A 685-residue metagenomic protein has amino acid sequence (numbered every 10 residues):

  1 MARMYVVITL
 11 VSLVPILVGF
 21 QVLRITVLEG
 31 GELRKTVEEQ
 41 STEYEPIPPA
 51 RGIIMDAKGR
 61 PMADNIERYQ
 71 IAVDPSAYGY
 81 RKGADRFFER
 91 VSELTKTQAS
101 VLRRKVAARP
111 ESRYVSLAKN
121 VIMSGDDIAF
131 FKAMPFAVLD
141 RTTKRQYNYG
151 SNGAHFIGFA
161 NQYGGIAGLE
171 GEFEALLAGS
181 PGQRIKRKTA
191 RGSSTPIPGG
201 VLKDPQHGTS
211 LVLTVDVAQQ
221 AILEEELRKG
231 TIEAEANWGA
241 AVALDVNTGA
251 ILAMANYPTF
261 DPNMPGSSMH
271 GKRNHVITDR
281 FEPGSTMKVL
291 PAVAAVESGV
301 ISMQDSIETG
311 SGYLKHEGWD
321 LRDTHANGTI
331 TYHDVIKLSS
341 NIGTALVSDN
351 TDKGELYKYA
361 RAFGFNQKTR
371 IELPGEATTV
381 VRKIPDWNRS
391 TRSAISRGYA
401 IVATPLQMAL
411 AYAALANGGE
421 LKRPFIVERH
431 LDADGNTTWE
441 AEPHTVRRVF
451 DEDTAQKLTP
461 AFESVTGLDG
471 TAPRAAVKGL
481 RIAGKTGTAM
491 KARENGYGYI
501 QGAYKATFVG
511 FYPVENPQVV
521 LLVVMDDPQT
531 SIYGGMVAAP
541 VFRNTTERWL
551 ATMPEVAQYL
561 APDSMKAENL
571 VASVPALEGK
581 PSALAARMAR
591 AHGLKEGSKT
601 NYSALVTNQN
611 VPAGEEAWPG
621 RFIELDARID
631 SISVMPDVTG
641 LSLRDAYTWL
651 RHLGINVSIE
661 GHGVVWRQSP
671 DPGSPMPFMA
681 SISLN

Functional and structural regions predicted by a protein language model:
M1-E32: Hydrophobic alpha-helical transmembrane signal-anchor segments
S41-E43, I71-R81, F88-S92, E111-N120 (+11 more regions): Second-shell loop/turn segments in exported
E45, P49-T95: Juxtamembrane extramembrane loops of integral membrane proteins
P46-A50, E235-W238, T600, A604 (+1 more regions): Short, small/polar residue-rich loop motifs at catalytic or cofactor-binding pockets
A63, T189-G200, A241-S285, L290-M525 (+1 more regions): Beta-lactam-recognizing serine transpeptidase/beta-lactamase-like catalytic domain environment
R86-E93, A107-G208, V523, P540: Small/polar-residue-rich segments within soluble enzyme cores
P196-G239: Conserved, well-ordered alpha-helix/loop/beta-strand core segments that scaffold catalytic motifs
G479, R493, V523-N685: Ligand-recognition elements built from short beta-strands and adjacent flexible loops
